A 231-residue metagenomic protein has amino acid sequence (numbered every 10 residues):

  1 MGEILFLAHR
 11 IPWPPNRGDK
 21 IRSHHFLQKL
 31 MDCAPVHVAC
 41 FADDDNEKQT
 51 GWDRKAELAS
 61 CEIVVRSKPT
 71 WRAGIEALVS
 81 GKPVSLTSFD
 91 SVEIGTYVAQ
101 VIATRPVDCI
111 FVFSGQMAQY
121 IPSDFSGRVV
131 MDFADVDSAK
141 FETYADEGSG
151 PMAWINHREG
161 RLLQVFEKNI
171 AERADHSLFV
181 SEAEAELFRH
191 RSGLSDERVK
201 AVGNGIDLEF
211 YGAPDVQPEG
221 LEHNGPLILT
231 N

Functional and structural regions predicted by a protein language model:
M1-E62, R105: N-terminal subdomain of nucleotide-sugar transferases
L5, G220-N231: Conserved donor-binding/catalytic core segment of Leloir-type glycosyltransferases
H9, S67-S88, V129-K168: Acceptor-binding helix/loop patch of EC 2.4 sugar-transfer enzymes, predominantly nucleotide-sugar-dependent
C40-T104: A conserved catalytic-core segment of Leloir-type glycosyltransferases
V98-A118, G127-V130: Short N-terminal targeting/anchoring amphipathic segment
I110-F111, E172-S181: A short beta-strand/loop micro-motif in the catalytic core of glycosyltransferases that engages the nucleotide-sugar
E142-T143, R189, E197-R198, I206-E219: Acidic anion/phosphate-binding donor-loop and adjacent secondary structure in glycosyltransferase catalytic cores
A183, G205: Carbohydrate-associated surface elements
